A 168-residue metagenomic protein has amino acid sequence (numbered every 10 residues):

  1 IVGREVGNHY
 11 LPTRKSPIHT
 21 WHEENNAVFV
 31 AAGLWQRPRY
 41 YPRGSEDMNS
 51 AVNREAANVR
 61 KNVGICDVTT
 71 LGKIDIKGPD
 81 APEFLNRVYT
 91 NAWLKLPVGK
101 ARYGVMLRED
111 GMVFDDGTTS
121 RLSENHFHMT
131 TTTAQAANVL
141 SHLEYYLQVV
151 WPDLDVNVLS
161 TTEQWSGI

Functional and structural regions predicted by a protein language model:
I1-I168: Glycine/proline-enriched, intrinsically flexible loops and inter-domain linkers
